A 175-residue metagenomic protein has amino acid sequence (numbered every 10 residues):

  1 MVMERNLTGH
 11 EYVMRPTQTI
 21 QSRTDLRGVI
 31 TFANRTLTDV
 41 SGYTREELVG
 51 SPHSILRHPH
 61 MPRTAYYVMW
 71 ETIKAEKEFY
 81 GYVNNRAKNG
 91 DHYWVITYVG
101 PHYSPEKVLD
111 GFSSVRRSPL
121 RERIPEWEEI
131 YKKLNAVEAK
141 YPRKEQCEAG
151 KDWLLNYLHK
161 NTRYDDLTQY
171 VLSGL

Functional and structural regions predicted by a protein language model:
V2-L134: Sensory/regulatory domains in signal-transduction proteins
Y67, G174-L175: Repeat-unit-sized solenoid/scaffold elements
L109-G174: Juxtadomain coupling helices with adjacent low-complexity linkers
